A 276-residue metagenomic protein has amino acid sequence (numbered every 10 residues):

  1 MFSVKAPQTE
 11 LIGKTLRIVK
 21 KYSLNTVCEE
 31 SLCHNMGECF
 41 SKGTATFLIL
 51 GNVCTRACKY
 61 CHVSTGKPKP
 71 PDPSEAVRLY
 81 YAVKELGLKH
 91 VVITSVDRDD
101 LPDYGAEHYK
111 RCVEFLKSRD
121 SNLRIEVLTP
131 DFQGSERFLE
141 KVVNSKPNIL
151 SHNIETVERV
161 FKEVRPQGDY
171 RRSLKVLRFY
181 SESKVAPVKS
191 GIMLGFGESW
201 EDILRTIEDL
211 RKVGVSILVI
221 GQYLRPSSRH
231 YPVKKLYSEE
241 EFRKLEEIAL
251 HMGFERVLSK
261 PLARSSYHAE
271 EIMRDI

Functional and structural regions predicted by a protein language model:
M1-T46, L50, V77-Y81, R111-L123 (+4 more regions): Auxiliary Fe-S-binding modules of radical SAM enzymes
C33, C54, C58-C61: Short cysteine clusters
E38-S41, K59, V63-G66: Short functional micro-motifs and their immediate structural scaffolds
A45, R56, L150: Change "...and in nucleic-acid phosphodiester-cleaving endonucleases..." to "...and in nucleic-acid processing enzymes
V53-T55, K67, Q133, E198: Residues that cap or initiate secondary-structure elements
A57, L101, V160, S228 (+1 more regions): Glycine/Thr-rich phosphate-binding loops of Rossmann-like dinucleotide-binding domains
H62-R78, E85-E136, V143-V176, K189 (+1 more regions): Core AdoMet radical
